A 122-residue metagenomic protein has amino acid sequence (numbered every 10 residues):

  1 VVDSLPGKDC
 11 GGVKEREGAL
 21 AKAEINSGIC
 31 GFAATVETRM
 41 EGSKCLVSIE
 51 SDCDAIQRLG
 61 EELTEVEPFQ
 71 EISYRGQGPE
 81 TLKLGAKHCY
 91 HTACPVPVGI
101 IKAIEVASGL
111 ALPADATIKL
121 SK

Functional and structural regions predicted by a protein language model:
V1-G18: N-terminal amphipathic/basic-hydrophobic helices that include classical n-h-c signal peptides and signal-anchor
S4, S121-K122: Well-ordered, non-transmembrane segments within structured domains
R16-S48: Basic/polar, acidic-poor N-terminal "presequence/leader" segments that form or can form short amphipathic helices
A19-A23, Q77, K102-A103: Short secondary-structure boundary micro-motifs
F32, L112-A114: Short loop/turn segments at connectors of secondary-structure elements within structured domains
E41-I101, A111-L112: Active-site- and interface-proximal helix/loop "cap" or "latch" segments in soluble metabolic and energy-transducing
A114-L120: C-terminal binding/interaction regions
